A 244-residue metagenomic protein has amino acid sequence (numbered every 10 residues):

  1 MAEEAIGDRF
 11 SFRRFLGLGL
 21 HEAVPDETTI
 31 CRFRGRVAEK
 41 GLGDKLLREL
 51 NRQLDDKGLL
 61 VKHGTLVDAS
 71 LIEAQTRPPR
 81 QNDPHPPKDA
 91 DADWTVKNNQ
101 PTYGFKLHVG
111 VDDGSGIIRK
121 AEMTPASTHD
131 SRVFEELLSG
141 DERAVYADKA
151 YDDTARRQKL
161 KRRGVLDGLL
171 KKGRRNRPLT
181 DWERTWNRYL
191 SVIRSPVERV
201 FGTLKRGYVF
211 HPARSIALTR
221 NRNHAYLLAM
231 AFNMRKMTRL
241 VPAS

Functional and structural regions predicted by a protein language model:
E4-G7, L16-R163, K172, A229-A231: Polybasic low-complexity intrinsically disordered regions
G43, D56-L60, R206-A213, K236-A243: Intrinsically disordered or highly flexible coil/loop and linker segments, enriched in small and charged/polar residues
E49, R199, T203, A229 (+1 more regions): Alpha-helical scaffold segments in soluble metabolic enzymes
N82, N221-R235, R239-S244: C-terminal domain-tail junction helix/linker
S139, R143-A144, K149-Y226: Helix-centered, glycine/charged polyanion-binding patches within enzymatic domains that contact phosphate-containing
